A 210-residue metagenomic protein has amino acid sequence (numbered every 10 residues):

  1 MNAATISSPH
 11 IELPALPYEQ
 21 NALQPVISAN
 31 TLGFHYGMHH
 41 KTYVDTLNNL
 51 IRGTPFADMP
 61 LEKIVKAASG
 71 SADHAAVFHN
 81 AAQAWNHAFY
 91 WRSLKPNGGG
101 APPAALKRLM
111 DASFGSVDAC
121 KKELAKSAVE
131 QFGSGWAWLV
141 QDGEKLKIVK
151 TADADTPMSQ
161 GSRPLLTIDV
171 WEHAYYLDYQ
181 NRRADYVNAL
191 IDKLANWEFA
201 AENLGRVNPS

Functional and structural regions predicted by a protein language model:
M1-S210: Feature for soluble, non-membrane regions of globular proteins
